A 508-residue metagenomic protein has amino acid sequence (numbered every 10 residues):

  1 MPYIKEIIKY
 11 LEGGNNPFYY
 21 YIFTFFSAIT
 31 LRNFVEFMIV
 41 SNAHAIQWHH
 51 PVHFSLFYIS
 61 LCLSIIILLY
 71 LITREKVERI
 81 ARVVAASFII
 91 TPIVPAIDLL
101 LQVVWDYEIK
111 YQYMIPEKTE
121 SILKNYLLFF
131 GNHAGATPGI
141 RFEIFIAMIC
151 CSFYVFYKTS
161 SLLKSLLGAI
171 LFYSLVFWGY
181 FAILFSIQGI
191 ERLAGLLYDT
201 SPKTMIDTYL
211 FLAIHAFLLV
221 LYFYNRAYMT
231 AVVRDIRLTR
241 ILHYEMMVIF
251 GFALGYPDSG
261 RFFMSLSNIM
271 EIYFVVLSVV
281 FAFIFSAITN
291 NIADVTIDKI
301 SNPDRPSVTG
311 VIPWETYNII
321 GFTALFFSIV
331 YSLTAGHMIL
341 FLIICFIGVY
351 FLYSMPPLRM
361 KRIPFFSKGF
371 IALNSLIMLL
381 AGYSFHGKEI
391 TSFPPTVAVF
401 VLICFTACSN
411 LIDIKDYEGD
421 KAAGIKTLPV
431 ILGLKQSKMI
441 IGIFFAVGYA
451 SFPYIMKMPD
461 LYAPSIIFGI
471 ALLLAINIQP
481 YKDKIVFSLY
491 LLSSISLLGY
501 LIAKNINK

Functional and structural regions predicted by a protein language model:
M1-K508: Multi-pass alpha-helical membrane architecture of UbiA-family and related isoprenoid/lipid prenyltransferases
